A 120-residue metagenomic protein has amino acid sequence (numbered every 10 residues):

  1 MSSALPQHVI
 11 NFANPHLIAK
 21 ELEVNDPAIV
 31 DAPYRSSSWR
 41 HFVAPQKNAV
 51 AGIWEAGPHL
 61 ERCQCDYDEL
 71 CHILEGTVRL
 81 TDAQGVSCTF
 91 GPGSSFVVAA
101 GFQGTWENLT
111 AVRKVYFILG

Functional and structural regions predicted by a protein language model:
M1-N48: A short, N-terminal "cap"/entry segment at the start of jelly-roll beta-barrel domains of the cupin/DSBH fold
V43, K47-C65, A99-A100: Conserved short histidine dyad/triad with adjacent acidic residue
A51-I53, L70, S95: Conserved hydrophobic/aromatic beta-strand scaffold that supports enzyme active sites
C63, L80, K114-Y116: Short hydrophobic/aromatic-rich beta-strand segments that constitute the beta-sheet cores of beta-sandwich/beta-barrel
C65-L80: Short, conserved beta-strand element in jelly-roll/cupin
Q84-A100: Short acidic-glycine-tyrosine-enriched beta hairpin
V97, T110-G120: A short hydrophobic beta-strand segment most commonly corresponding to one strand of the jelly-roll/cupin
G104-E107: Short, exposed beta-strand-loop hairpins at the edges of beta-sheets in extracellular/periplasmic proteins
